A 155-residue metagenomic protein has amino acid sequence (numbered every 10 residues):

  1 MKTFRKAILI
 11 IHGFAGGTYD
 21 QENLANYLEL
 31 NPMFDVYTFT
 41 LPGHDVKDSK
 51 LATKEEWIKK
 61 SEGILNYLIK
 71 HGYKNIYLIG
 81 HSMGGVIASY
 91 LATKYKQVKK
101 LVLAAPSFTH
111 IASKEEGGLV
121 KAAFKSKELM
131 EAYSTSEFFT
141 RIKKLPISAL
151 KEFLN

Functional and structural regions predicted by a protein language model:
L9-G13: The conserved beta1-alpha1 loop
F14-N26: The serine-hydrolase catalytic nucleophile loop
E29-D48: Conserved alpha/beta-hydrolase
D45-H71: Catalytic nucleophile-loop/oxyanion-hole region of alpha/beta-hydrolase and closely related hydrolase-like folds
G80-G84, A88: Gly/Ala-rich beta-loop-alpha elbow adjacent to hydrolase catalytic centers
Y90-K94: Active-site signature of alpha/beta-hydrolase-fold catalytic machinery across serine- and Asp/Cys-nucleophile hydrolases
P106-N155: The alpha/beta-hydrolase serine catalytic core
